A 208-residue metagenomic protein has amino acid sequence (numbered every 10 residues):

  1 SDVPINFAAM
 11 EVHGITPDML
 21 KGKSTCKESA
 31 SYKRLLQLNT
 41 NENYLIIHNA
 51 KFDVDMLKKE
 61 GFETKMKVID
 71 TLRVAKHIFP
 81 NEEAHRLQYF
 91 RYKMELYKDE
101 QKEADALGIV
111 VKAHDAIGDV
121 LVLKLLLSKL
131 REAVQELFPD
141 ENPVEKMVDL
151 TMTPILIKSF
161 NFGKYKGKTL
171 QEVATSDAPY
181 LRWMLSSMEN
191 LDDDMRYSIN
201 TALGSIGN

Functional and structural regions predicted by a protein language model:
S1-K67, R73, P80-K102, A106-H114: Conserved non-catalytic scaffold segment of RNase H-like nuclease domains
R73-K76, Y89-Y92, L125-S128, R182: Generic alpha-helical structural context detector
D105-L107, G118, P139-P143: Alpha-helix capping and helix-coil boundary motifs
D115-L126: Acidic, divalent-metal-coordinating active-site segment for phosphoryl/phosphodiester hydrolysis, typified by short
L125-N208: Acidic two-metal-ion nuclease catalytic site recognized across multiple nuclease folds, prominently DnaQ/RNase D-T
